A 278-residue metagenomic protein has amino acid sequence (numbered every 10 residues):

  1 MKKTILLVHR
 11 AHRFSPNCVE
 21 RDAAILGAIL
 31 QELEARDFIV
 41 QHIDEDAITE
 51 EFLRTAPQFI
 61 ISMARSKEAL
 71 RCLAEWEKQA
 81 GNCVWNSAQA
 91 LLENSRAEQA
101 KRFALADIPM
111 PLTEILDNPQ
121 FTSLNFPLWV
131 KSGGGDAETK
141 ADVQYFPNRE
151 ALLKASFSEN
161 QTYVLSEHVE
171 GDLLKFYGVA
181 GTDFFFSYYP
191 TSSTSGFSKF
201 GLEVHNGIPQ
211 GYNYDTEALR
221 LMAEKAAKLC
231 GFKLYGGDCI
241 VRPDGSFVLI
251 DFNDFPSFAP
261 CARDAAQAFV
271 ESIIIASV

Functional and structural regions predicted by a protein language model:
K2-H9, E77-G81, Q89-L173: Active-site nucleotide/adenylate-binding loops and adjacent lid/helix of ATP-dependent enzymes
H9-L112: Conserved N-proximal alpha/beta basic substrate-recognition cap immediately N-terminal to, or forming the N-lobe
F14-C18, T139-K140, F258-C261: A generic structural signal for short coil/turn motifs at secondary-structure boundaries
P57-I61, L128-K131, F176-G178, G245-P260: A short beta-strand motif that forms the metal-chelation/ATP-contact edge of phosphoryl-transfer active sites
R65-K67, G133-G135, F255: Short glycine-rich anion-binding loops that position phosphate/pyrophosphate groups of nucleotides and phosphorylated
L128, V164, F184-F185, Y235 (+1 more regions): Protein kinase-like catalytic core scaffold
V143-L229: Phosphate-binding site of ATP-dependent enzymes
F197-L249, N253, F269-V278: A long amphipathic alpha-helix within ATP-dependent nucleotide-binding catalytic cores
